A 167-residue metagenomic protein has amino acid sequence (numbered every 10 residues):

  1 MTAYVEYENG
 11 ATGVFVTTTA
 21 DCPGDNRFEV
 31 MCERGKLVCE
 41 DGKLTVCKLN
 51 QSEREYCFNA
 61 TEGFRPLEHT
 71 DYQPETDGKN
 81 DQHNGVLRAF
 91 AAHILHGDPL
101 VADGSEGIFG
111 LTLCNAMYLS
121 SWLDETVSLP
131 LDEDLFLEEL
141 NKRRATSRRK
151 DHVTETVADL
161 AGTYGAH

Functional and structural regions predicted by a protein language model:
M1-T12, T17-P23, E29, S105: Rossmann-like dinucleotide-binding domain that binds NAD(P)(H)
Y7, C32-S105, V127, E138-H167: C-terminal glycine/acidic-rich active-site capping loop/insertion
V16-A20, M31-E33, H96, L131: Glycine-rich Rossmann NAD(P)(H)-binding loop
T18, Q82, I108-F109: Residues that cap or flank secondary-structure elements
A20, L44, D134: Short, glycine-/Ser/Thr-/acidic-enriched flexible segments
G24-R27, M31-E33, C114: Generic detector of contiguous secondary-structure segments
V101-E139: A contiguous, mid-protein "functional segment" used to position or interact with cofactors/ions or partner subunits
